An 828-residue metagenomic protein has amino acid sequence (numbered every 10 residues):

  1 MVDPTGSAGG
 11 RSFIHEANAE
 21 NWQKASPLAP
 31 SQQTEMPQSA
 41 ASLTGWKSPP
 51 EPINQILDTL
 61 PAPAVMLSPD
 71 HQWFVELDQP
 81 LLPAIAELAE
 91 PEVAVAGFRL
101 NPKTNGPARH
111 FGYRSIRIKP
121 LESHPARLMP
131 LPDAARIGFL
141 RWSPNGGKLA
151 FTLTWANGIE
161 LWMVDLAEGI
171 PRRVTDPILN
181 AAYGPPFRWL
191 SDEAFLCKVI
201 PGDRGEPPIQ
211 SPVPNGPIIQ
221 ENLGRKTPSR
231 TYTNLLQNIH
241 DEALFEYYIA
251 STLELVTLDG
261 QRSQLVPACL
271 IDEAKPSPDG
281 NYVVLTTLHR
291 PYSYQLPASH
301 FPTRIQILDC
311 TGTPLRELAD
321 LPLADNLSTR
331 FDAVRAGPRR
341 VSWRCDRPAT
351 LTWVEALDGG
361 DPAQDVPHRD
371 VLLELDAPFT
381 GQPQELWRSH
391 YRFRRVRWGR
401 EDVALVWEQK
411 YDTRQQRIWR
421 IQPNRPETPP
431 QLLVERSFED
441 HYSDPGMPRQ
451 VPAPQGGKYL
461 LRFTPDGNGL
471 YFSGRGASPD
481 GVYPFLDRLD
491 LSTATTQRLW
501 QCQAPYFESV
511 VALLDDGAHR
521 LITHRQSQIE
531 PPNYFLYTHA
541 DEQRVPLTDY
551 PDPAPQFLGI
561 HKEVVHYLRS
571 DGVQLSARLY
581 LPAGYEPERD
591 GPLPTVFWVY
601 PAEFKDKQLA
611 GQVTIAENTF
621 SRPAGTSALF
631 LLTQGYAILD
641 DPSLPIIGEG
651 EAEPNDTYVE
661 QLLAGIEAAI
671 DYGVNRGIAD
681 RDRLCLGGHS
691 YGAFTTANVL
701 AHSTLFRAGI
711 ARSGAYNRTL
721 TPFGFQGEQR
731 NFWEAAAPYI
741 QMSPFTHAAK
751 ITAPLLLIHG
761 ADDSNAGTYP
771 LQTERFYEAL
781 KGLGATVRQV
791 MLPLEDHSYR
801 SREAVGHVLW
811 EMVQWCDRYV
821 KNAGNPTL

Functional and structural regions predicted by a protein language model:
V2, G9-P532, L536-D541, D549 (+3 more regions): Beta-propeller folds
G97-F98, P592-T633, E728: N-terminal cap/lid subdomain of alpha/beta-hydrolase-fold enzymes
G112-R114, L121, I615-L828: Active-site-proximal cap/loop segments of hydrolase catalytic domains
K198, Y580, W598-V599, G687 (+1 more regions): Short hydrophobic segments within beta-strands
L308-T313, P378-T380, K410-T413, I421-T428 (+8 more regions): Secondary-structure transition/capping motifs at alpha-helix termini and the adjoining loop/turn into the next element
Q384, L433, V545, L639 (+1 more regions): General small-molecule cofactor/ligand-binding pocket signal
T548-G591: N-terminal cap/lid segment of alpha/beta-hydrolase-fold proteins
